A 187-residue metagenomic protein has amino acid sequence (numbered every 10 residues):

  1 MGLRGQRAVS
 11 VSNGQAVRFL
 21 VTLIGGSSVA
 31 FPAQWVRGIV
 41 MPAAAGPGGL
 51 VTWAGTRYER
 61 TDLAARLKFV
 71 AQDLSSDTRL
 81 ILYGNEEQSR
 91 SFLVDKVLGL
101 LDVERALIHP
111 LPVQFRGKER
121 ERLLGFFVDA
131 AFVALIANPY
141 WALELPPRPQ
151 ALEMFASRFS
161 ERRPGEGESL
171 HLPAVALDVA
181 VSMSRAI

Functional and structural regions predicted by a protein language model:
M1-I187: An acidic, low-aromatic, low-complexity terminal/linker signal
